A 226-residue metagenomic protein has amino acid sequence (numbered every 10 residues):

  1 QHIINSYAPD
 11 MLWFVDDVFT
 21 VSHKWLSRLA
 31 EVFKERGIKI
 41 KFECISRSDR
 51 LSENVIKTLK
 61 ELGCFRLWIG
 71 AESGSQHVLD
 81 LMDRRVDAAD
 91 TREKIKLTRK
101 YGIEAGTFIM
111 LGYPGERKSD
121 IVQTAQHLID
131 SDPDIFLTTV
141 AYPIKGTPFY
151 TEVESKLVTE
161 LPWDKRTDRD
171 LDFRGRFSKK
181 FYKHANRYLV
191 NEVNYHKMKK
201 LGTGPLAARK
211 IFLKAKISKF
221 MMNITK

Functional and structural regions predicted by a protein language model:
Q1-I4: An active-site-proximal structural segment forming one wall of the substrate-binding cleft that immediately precedes
A8-M11: Glycine-rich, aromatic-lined ligand/substrate-binding cores of catalytic and carbohydrate-binding domains
V18-H23, L29-A208: A structural motif corresponding to the C-terminal lobe/cap of the Radical SAM core domain
A207-K226: Short hydrophobic helices that act as membrane-entry/anchoring signals
